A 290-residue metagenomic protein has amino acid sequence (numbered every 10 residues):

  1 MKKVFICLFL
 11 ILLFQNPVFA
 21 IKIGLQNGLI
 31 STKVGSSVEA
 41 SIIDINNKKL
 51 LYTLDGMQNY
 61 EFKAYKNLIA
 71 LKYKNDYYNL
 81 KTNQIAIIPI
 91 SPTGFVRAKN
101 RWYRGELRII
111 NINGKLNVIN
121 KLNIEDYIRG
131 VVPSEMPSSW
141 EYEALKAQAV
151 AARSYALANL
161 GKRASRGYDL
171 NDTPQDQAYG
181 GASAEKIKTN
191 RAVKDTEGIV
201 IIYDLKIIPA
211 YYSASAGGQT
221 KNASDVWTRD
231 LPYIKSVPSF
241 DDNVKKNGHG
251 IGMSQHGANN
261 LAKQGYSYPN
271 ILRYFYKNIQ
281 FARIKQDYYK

Functional and structural regions predicted by a protein language model:
F5-K290: Conserved, single-site charged/polar hotspot
